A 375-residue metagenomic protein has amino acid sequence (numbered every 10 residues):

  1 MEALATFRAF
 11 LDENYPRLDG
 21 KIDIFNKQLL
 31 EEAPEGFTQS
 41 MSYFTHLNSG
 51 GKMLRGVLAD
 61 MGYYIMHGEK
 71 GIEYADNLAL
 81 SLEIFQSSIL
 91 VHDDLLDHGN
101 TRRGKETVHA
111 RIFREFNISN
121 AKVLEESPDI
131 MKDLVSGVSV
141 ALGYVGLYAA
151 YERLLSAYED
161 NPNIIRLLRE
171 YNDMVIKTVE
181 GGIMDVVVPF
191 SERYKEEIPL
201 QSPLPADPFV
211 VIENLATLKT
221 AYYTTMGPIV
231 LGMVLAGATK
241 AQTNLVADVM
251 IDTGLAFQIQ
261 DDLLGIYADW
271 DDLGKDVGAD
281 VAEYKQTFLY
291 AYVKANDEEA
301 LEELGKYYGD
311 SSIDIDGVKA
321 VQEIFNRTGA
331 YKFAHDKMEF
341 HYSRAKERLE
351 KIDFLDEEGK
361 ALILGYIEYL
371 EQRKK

Functional and structural regions predicted by a protein language model:
M1-L82, Q86-S87, V91-K132, G182-V210 (+2 more regions): Conserved N-terminal diphosphate/IPP-binding helix and adjacent helical/loop segment of trans-prenyltransferase domains
A33-I84, A149, S156, V210-T253 (+2 more regions): Alpha-helical phosphate/pyrophosphate-handling elements in metalloenzyme active cores
M61, S81, H98, E170-M174 (+4 more regions): Short acidic/histidine-centered micro-motifs embedded in hydrophobic/aromatic stretches that mark compact functional
H67, G232-A241, L264-D272, G305-G309: C-terminal helix-coil-helix/basic helical segment that borders enzyme active sites and/or dimer interfaces and provides
R102-G143, K195-A221, L245-A247, W270-N296 (+1 more regions): Divalent-cation-assisted or electrostatically stabilized phosphate/pyrophosphate-binding catalytic cores
L155-A241: Carboxylate- and glycine-rich phosphate/diphosphate-binding segment that chelates Mg2+/Mn2+
